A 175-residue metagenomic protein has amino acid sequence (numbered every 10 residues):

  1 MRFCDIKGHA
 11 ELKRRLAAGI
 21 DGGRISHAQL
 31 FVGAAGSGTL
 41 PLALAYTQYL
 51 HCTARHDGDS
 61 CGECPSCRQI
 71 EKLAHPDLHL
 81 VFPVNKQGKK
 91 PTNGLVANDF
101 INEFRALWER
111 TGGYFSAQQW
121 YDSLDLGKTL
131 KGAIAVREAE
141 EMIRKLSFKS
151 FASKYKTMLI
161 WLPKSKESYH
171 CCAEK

Functional and structural regions predicted by a protein language model:
R2-K166: Clamp-loader machinery-focused feature within the broader ASCE/P-loop NTPase space
S147, C172-K175: Conserved catalytic/switch belt of AAA+ P-loop NTPases
K166-C172: Conserved ATPase-coupling elements of RecA-like P-loop NTPase cores
